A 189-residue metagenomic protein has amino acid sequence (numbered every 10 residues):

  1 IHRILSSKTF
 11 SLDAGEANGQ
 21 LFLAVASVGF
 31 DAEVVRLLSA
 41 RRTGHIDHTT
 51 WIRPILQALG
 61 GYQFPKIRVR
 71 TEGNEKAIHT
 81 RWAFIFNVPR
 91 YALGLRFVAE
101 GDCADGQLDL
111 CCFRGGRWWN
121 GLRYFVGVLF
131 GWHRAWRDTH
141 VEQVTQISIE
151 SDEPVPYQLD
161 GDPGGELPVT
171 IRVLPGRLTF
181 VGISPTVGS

Functional and structural regions predicted by a protein language model:
I1-I4, A83, C111, G121: Hydrophobic alpha-helical segments that either span membranes
I1-R81: Catalytic core of DAGKc-family lipid kinases
S11-A14, F64-K66, T80, V98 (+3 more regions): Short, acidic/polar N-cap/turn motifs at the starts of alpha helices
G15, V34, A83, L110 (+2 more regions): A residue-level signal for conserved active-site and pocket-lining positions in enzyme catalytic cores
S27, D31, F84-V98, P163: Glycine-rich phosphate/pyrophosphate-binding beta-alpha loops
D31-V34, A77-H79, Y91-G94, W118-G121: Short acidic/glycine-rich loop or secondary-structure boundary segments that cap or lie
T71-A77, D102, C112-S189: ATP/nucleoside-binding phosphotransfer catalytic cores, i.e., glycine-rich phosphate-binding loops
V98-D105: Active-site loop ensemble at the mouth of alpha/beta enzyme cores that anchors a bound cofactor
